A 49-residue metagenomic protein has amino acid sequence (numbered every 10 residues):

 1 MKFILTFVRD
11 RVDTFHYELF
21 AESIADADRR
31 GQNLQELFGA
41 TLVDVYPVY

Functional and structural regions predicted by a protein language model:
M1-F15: Short aromatic-glycine-(Arg/Gly/Cys) micro-motifs in beta-strand/loop hairpins
F3-L5, A21, G31, A40: Small side chains
V8, F20-E22, Y46: A structural detector for beta-sheet-dominated domains
R11-D13, L34-L37: A generic structural signal for short, solvent-exposed coil/turn residues that cap or connect secondary-structure
D13-I24: A short, exposed loop/beta-hairpin motif centered on an aromatic-Gly-Thr core
F15-Y17, R29, D44: Generic marker of "main functional regions" within proteins
I24-L34: Low-complexity, intrinsically disordered Gly/Pro/Thr-rich segments
Q35-Y49: Short, mixed-charge low-complexity intrinsically disordered segments
